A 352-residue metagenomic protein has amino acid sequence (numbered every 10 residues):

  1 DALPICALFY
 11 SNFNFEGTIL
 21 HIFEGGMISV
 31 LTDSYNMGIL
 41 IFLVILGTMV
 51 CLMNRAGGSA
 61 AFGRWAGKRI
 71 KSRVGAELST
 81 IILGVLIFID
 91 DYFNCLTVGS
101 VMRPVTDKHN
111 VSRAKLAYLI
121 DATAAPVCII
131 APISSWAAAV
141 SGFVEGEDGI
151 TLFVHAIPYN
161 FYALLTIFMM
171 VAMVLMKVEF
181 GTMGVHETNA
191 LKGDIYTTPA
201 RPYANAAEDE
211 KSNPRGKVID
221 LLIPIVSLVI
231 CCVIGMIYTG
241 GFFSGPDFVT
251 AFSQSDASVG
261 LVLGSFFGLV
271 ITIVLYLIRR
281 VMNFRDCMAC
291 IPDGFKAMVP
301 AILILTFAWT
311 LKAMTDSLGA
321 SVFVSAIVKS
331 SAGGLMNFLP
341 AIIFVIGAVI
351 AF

Functional and structural regions predicted by a protein language model:
D1-L3: Short, small-residue-biased leader/transition segments that mark boundaries at the very start of proteins
I5-S11, I230-V233: Aromatic-anchored segments of alpha-helical transmembrane domains
C6-A7, F42-L46, V50, Y162 (+13 more regions): Alpha-helical transmembrane segments in multi-pass membrane proteins
S11-G17, W136-G146, M236-G245, L318: Membrane-helix interface motif
F13-A117, V281-F352: Membrane-embedded alpha-helical segments and adjacent helix-loop junctions characteristic of multi-pass solute
E24-M37, L152-N160, N213-G216, G245-G264 (+1 more regions): Interfacial loop-to-helix junctions that mark the boundaries of transmembrane helices in multi-pass membrane
V105-D194, E208-D220: Membrane-core helix-loop-helix motifs of multi-pass transport proteins
T166-Q254, F266-C290: Long, contiguous bundles of hydrophobic transmembrane helices that form the permeation core of multi-pass
